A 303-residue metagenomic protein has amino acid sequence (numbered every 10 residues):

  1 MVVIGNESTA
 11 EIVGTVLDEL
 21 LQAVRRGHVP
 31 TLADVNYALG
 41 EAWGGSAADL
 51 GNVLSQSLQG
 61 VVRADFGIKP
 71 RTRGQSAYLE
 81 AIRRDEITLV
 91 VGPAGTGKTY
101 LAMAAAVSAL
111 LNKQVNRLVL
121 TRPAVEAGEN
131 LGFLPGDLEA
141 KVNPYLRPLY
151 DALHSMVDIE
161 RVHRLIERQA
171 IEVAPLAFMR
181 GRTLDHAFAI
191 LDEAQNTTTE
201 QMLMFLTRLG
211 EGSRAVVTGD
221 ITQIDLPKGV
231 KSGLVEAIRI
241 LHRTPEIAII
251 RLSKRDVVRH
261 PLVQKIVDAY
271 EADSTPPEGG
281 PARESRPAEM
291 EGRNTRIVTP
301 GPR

Functional and structural regions predicted by a protein language model:
M1-S55: Interdomain "pre-motor" coupling segment immediately N-terminal to P-loop NTPase/helicase cores
S55-G67: Conserved adenine-nucleotide phosphate-binding loops and their immediately adjacent elements
A64-L191, Q195-R303: Conserved helicase motor core of SF1/SF2 NTP-dependent helicases
